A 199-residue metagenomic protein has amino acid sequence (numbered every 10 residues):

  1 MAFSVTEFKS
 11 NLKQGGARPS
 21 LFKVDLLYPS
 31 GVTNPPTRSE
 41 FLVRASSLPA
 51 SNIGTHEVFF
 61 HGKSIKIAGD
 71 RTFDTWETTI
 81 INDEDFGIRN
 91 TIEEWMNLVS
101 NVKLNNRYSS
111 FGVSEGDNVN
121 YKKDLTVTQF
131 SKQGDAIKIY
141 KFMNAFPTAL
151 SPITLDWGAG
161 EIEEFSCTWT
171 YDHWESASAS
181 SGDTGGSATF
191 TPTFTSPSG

Functional and structural regions predicted by a protein language model:
M1-G199: Glycine-rich, low-complexity intrinsically disordered segments
